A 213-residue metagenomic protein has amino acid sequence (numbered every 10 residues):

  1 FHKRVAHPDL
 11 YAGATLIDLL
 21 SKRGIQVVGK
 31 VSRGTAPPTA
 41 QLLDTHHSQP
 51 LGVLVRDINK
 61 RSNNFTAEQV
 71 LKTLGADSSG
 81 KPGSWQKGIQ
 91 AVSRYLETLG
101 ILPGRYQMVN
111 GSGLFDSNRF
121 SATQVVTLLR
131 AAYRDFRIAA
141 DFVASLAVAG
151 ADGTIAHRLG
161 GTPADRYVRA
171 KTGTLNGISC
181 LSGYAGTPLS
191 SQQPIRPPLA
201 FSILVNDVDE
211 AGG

Functional and structural regions predicted by a protein language model:
F1-D141: A small/polar active-site loop signature that marks catalytic segments
A91-R94, L99-G213: C-terminal soluble interaction/assembly domains
